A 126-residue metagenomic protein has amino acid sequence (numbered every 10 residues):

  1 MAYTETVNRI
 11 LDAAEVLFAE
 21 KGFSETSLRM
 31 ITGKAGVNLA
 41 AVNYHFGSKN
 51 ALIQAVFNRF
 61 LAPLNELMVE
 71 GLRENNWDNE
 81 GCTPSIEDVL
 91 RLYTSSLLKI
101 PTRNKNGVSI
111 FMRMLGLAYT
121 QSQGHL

Functional and structural regions predicted by a protein language model:
M1-T4, N75-N76: N-terminal intrinsically disordered/low-complexity leader segments
V7-D12, F46-V69, R73: An amphipathic alpha-helix adjacent to DNA-recognition modules
R9, L17-V56: Helix-turn-helix
G47-A51, A55, T102, N106 (+1 more regions): Residues in soluble alpha-helical coiled-coils and helical-bundle/repeat scaffolds
E70-F111: Hydrophobic alpha-helical connector segments
I110-A118: Hydrophobic alpha-helical segments that form the core of small-molecule binding pockets and/or dimer interfaces
L117-L126: Mid-protein regulatory/catalytic core that forms ligand/cofactor-binding pockets and protein-protein interaction
